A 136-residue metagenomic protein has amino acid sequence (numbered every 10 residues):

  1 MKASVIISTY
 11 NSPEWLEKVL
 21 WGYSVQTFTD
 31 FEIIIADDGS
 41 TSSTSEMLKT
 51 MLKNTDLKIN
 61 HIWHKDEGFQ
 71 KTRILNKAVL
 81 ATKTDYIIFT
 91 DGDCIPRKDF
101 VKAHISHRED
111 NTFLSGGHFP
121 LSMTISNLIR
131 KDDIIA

Functional and structural regions predicted by a protein language model:
K2-S4, E32: Cell-envelope/extracellular polymer assembly enzymes that use nucleotide-activated donors
S12-V25: Short, well-formed alpha-helical segments that are part of the catalytic scaffolds of diverse glycosyltransferases
D30-S40, N60-H64: Short beta-strand/loop segment that forms part of the nucleotide-sugar
D37-L48, G68, C94: A conserved acidic beta->alpha catalytic loop
K65-T82, D99, A103: Glycine-rich, basic loop-to-helix element that forms the pyrophosphate-binding segment of sugar-nucleotide handling
I87: Short aromatic/hydrophobic "clamp" motif used to bind/position activated sugar donors
T90, I95-R97: Hydrophobic/aromatic residue at the end of a short beta strand that borders the catalytic acidic motif
D99-I135: Conserved donor NDP-sugar-binding/catalytic core segment of glycosyltransferases
